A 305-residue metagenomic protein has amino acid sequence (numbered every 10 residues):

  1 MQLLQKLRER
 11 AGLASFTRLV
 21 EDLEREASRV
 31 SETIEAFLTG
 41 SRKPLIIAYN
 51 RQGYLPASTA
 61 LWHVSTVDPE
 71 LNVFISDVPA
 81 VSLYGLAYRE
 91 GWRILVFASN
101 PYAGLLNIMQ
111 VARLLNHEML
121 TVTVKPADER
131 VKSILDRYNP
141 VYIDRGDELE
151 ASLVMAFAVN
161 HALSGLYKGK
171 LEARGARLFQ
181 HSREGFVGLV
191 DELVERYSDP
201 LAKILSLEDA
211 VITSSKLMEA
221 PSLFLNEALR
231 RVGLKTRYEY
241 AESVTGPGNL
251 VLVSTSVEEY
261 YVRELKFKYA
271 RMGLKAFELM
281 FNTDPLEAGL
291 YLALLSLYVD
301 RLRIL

Functional and structural regions predicted by a protein language model:
M1-L305: Conserved N-terminal alpha-helical segment that immediately precedes and caps sugar-phosphate-binding
